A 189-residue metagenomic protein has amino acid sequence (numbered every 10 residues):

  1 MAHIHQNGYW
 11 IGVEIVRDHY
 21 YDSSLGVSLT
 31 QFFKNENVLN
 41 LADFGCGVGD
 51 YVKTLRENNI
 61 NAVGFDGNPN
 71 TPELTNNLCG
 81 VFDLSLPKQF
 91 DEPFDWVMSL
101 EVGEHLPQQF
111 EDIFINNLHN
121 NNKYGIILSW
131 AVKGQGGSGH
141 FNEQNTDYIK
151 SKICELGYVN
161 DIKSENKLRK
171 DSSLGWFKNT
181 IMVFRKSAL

Functional and structural regions predicted by a protein language model:
M1-M98, Q109-N121, V132, G136 (+2 more regions): Conserved N-terminal segment of class I S-adenosyl-L-methionine
V102: Hydrophobic adenine-recognition pocket in adenosine-nucleotide-binding enzymes
H105-L106: A short His-aromatic
Y124-I127: Short glycine-centered segments of the SAM/dcSAM-binding site in methyltransferase folds
